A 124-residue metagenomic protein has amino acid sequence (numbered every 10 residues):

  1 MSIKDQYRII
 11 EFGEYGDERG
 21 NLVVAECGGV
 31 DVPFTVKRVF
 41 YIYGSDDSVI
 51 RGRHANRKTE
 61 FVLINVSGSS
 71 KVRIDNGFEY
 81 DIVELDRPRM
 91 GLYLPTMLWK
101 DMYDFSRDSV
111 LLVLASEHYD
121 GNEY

Functional and structural regions predicted by a protein language model:
M1-L92, D108-V110, L114, Y119-E123: Non-catalytic, conserved peripheral segments adjacent to functional cores
Y93-M97: Short beta-strand-centered segments at strand-helix junctions
W99-S106: Beta-rich strand-turn-strand
